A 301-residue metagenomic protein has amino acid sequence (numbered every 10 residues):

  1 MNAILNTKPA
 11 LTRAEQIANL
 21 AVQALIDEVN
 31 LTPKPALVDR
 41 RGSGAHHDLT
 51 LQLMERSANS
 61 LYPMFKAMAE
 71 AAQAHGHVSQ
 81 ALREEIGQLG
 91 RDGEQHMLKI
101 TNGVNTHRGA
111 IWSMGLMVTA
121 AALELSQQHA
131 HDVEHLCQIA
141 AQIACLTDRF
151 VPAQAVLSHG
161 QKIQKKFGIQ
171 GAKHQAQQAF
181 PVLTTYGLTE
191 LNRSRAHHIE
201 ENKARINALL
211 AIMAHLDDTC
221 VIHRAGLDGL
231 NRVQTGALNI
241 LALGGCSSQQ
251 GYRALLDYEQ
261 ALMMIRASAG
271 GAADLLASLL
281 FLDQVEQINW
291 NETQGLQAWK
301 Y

Functional and structural regions predicted by a protein language model:
M1-H77, R83, A121-Q260, D283 (+2 more regions): Phosphate-rich cofactor/ligand-interacting catalytic cores and adjacent structured alpha/beta frameworks
S57, G109-M117, R205-A208, A273-A277: Catalytic-loop motifs flanking and including active-site residues across diverse enzymes
F65-L123: Long, hydrophobic/aromatic-enriched structural stretches that serve as scaffold segments
R83, G103-V104, A110-I111, A130-V133 (+2 more regions): Alpha-helix N-cap/helix-initiation sites
Q95-R108, A196-H197, Q260-A269: A short glycine/serine-rich beta->alpha loop
A261, I265, A269, A273 (+2 more regions): A cross-kingdom marker for long, charged
